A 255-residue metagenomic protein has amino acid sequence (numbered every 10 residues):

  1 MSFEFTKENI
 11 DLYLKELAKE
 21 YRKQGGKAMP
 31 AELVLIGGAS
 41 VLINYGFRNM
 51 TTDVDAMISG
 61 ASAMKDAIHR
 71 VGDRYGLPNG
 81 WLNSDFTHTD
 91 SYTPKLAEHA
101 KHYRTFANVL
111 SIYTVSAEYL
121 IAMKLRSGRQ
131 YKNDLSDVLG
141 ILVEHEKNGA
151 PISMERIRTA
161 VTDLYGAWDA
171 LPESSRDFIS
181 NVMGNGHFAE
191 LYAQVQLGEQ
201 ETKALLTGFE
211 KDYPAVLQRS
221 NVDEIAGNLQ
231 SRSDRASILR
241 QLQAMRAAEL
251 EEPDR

Functional and structural regions predicted by a protein language model:
M1-R255: Compositionally biased terminal segments of proteins
